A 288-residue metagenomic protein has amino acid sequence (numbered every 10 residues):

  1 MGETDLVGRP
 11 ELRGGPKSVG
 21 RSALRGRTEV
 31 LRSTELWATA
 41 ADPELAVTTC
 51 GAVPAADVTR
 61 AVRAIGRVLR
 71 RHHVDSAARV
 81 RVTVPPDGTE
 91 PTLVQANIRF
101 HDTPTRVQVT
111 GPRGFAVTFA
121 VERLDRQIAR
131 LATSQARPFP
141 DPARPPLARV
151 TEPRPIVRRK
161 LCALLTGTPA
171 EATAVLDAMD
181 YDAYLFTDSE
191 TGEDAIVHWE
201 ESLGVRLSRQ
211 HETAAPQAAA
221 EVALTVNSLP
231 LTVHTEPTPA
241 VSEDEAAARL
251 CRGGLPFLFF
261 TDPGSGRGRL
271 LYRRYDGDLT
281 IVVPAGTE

Functional and structural regions predicted by a protein language model:
G2-P239, E245-E288: N-terminal, polar/charged subdomain of small-to-medium soluble alpha/beta proteins
